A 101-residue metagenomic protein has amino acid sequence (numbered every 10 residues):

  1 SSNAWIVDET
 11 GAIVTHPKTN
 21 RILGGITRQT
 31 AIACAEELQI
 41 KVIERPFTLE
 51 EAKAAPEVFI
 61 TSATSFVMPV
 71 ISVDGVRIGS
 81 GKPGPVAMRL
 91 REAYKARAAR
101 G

Functional and structural regions predicted by a protein language model:
S1-G101: Conserved catalytic-core subdomain
